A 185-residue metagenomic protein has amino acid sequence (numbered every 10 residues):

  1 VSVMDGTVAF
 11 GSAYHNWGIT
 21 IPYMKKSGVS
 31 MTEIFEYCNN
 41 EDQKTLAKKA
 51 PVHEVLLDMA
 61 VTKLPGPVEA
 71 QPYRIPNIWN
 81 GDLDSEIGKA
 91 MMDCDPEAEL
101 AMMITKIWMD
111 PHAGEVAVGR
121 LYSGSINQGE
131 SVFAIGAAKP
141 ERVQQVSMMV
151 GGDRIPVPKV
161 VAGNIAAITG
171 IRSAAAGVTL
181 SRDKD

Functional and structural regions predicted by a protein language model:
V1-D185: Structural and coupling elements of P-loop NTPases
